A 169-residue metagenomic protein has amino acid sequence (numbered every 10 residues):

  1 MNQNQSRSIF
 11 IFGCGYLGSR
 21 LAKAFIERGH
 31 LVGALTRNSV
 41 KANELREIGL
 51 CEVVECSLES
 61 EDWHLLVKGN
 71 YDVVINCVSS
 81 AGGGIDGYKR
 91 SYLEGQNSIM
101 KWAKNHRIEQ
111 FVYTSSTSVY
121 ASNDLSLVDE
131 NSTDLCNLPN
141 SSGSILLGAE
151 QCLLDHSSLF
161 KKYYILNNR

Functional and structural regions predicted by a protein language model:
I9-G13: Conserved N-terminal Rossmann-fold NAD(P)-binding element of oxidoreductases
C14-G15, N168: Glycine-rich Rossmann-fold phosphate-binding loop(s) that bind the pyrophosphate of adenine dinucleotide cofactors
G18-S19: N-terminal Rossmann-fold NAD(P) dinucleotide-binding loop
A34-V40, S57-L58: N-terminal Rossmann-fold cofactor-binding loop
I48-D72: Conserved Rossmann-fold cofactor-binding substructure of NAD(P)-dependent oxidoreductases
G69-V112: NAD(P)-cofactor binding segment of oxidoreductase domains
S98-P139: Conserved Rossmann-fold NAD(P)-dependent oxidoreductase catalytic core, especially the SDR/UDP-sugar
D124-Y163: Catalytic helix-loop patch of NAD(P)-dependent Rossmann-fold dehydrogenases
